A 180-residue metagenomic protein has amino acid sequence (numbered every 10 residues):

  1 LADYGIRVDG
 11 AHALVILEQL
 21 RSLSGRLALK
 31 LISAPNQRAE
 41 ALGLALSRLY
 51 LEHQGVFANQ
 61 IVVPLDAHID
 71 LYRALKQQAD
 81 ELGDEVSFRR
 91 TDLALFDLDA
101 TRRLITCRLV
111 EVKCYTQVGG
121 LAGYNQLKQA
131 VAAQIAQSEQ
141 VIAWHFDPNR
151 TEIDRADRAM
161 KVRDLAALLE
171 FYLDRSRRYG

Functional and structural regions predicted by a protein language model:
L1-R26: Nuclease-adjacent, charged terminal/linker segments that flank catalytic cores
I6, L29-Q37, A41, G83-D84 (+1 more regions): Short, charged/polar micro-motifs that form catalytic or ligand-binding hotspots
L23, L46, V63-A67, C107-V118 (+1 more regions): Amphipathic alpha-helical scaffolding segments
S24-F88, H145-T151: Acidic-basic catalytic patches of nuclease active cores, encompassing PD-(D/E)XK and other metal-cofactor nuclease
L44, E85-L93, D99, L165-G180: ATP/nucleotide-binding catalytic cores
E52-N59, V118-G180: Acidic, metal/cofactor-coordinating or nucleic-acid-engaging core segments within structured domains
S87, T91-L109, C114-Q117: Active-site beta-strand-loop-beta-strand hairpin of nuclease catalytic cores that positions key catalytic residues
